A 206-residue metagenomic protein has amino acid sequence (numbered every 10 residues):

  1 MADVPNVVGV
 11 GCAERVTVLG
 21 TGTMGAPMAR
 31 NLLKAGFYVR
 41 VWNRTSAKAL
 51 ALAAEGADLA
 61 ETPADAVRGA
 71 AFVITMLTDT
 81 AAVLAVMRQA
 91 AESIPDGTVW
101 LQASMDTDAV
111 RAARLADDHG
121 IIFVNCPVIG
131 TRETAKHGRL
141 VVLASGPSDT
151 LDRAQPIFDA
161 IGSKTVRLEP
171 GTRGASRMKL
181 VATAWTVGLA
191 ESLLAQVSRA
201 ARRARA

Functional and structural regions predicted by a protein language model:
A2-F72, T98, K164: NAD(P)+-binding Rossmann beta1-loop-alpha1 motif at the extreme N-terminus of oxidoreductases
L32, L52, A116-D118, F158 (+1 more regions): A generic structural signal for well-ordered alpha-helical segments
W42, M76, A103-S104, A144-S145: Active-site-adjacent beta-strand anchor residues
K48, A82, D149-T150, G188-S192: Short phosphate-engaging motifs
P63-V67, F72, D79-L140: Rossmann-like NAD(P)(H) cofactor-binding subdomain of soluble oxidoreductases
D106-A184: Rossmann-fold dinucleotide-binding core
T172-A206: Helical "substrate-binding/catalytic lid" subdomain of Rossmann-like NAD(P)-dependent dehydrogenases/reductases
